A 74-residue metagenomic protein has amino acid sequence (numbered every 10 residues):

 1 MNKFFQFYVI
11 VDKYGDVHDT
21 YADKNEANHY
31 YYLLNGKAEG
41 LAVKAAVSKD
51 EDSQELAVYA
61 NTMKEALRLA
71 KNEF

Functional and structural regions predicted by a protein language model:
M1-F4, N72-F74: Short, Lys/Arg-enriched, disordered terminal segments
F5-D12: A short beta-strand micro-motif
D16, L33-F74: Short, mixed-charge low-complexity intrinsically disordered segments
V17-H29: GIY-YIG-like beta-to-alpha core
